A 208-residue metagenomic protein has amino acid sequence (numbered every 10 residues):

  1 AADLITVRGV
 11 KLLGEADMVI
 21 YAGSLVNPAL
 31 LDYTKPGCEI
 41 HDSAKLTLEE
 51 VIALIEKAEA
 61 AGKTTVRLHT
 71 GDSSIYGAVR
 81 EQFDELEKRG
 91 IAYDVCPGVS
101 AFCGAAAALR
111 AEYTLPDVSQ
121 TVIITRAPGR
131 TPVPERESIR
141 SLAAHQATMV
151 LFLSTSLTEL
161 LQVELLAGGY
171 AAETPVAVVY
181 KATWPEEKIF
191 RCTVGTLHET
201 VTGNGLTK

Functional and structural regions predicted by a protein language model:
A1-D3, V7-C96, G104, H198: Class I S-adenosyl-L-methionine
V10, D32, K57, T114-L115 (+2 more regions): Short secondary-structure boundary/capping segments
A22-G23, A44-K45, A127, F152-S156: Structural motif
V26, A101, L157: Short phosphate-engaging motifs
E50, A60-T65, T121, G129-K208: A contiguous loop/helix-start segment that scaffolds small-molecule binding in enzyme catalytic cores
D72-H145, P185-G195: Class I SAM-dependent methyltransferase SAM-binding "motif I" and its flanking Rossmann-like core
